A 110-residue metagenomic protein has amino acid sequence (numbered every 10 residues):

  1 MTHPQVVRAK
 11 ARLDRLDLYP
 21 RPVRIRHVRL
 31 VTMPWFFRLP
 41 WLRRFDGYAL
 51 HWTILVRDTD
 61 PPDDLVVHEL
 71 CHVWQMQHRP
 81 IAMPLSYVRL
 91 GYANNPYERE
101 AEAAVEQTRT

Functional and structural regions predicted by a protein language model:
M1-L30: A metal-dependent hydrolase signature that marks the N-terminal structural subdomain at the beginning of catalytic folds
P20, I25, R44-F45, H51: Sequence-level motif detector for i,i+2 pairs with an aromatic at +2
R26-W41: Alpha/beta-hydrolase fold catalytic core
F37-R43, L50, D60, D64 (+2 more regions): Post-HEXXH active-site segment of zinc metalloproteases
I54-L55: Hydrophobic residues embedded in beta-strands of well-ordered beta-sheets
H68, H72: Histidine-centered divalent metal-coordination motifs
